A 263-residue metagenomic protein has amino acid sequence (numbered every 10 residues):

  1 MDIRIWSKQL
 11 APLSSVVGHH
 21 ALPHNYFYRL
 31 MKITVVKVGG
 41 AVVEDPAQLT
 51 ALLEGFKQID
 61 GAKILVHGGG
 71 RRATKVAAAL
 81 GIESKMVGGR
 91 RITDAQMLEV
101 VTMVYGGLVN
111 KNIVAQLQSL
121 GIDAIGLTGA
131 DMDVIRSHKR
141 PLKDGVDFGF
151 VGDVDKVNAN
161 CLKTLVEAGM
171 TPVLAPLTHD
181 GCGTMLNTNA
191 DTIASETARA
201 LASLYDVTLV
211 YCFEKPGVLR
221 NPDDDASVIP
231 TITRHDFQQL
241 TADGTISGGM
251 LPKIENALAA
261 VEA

Functional and structural regions predicted by a protein language model:
Q9-L10: Cationic, low-complexity basic patches in intrinsically disordered or flexible, solvent-exposed regions
N25-A263: Nucleotide/pyrophosphate-binding catalytic subdomain
